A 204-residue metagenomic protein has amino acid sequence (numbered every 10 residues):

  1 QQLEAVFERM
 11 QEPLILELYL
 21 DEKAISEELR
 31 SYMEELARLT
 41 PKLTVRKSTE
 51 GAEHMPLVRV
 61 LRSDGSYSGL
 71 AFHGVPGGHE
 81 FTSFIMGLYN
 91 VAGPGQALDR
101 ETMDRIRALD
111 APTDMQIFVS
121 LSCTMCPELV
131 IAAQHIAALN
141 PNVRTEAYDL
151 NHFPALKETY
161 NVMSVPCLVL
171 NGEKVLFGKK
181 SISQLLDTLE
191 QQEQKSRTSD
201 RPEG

Functional and structural regions predicted by a protein language model:
Q1-E35, L39, R107-P141: Local sequence-structure signature of Cys/Sec-based thiol-disulfide redox active-site neighborhoods
Q1-Q11, F84-L109, T198-S199: N-terminal leader/targeting and pre-domain segments
P13, E50-L70, P154-N171: Structural micro-motif
D21, P41-A52, P141-A155: Thiol-based oxidoreductase modules, predominantly thioredoxin-like and allied folds used for disulfide exchange
I25-H79, P94-L98, T102, L109: N-terminal non-catalytic structural scaffold regions of very large proteins
V60-G95, V169-G204: Non-catalytic, surface beta->alpha helical segment in thiol-disulfide oxidoreductase systems
S122, A133, Y160-N161, L185 (+1 more regions): Terminal low-complexity, intrinsically disordered regions
I136-N171, L176: Hydrophobic secondary-structure block in the mid-to-C-terminal portion of proteins
